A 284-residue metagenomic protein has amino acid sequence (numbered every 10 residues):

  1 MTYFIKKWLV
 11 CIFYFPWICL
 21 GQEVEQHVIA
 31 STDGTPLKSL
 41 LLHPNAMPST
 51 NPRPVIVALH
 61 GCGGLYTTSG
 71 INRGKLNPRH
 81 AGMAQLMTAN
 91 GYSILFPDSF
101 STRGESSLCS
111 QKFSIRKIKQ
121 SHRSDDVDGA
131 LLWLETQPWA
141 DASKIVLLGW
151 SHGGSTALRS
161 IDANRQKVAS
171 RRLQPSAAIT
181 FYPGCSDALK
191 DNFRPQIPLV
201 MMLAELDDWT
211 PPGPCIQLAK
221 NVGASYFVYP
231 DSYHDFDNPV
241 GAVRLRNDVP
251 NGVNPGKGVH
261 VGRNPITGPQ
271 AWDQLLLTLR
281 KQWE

Functional and structural regions predicted by a protein language model:
I12-G21: Hydrophobic h-region of N-terminal signal peptides that target proteins for export in Gram-negative bacteria
Q22-N51: N-terminal cap/lid segment of alpha/beta-hydrolase-fold proteins
P36-K38, P52-T136, V240-G241, R246-V261: Serine-hydrolase catalytic machinery in alpha/beta-hydrolase-like enzymes
L65, N72, I118-P195, D208: Primarily recognizes the serine-hydrolase "nucleophile elbow" in alpha/beta-hydrolase and SGNH/GDSL folds
P195, M201-L203: Short beta-strand/loop motif that positions the catalytic acidic residue of the alpha/beta-hydrolase fold
L206-T210, H234-D235: Acidic catalytic loop of the alpha/beta-hydrolase fold
T210-K220, G241: Short alpha-helix in the alpha/beta-hydrolase fold that links the catalytic acid
A224-E284: C-terminal catalytic histidine-bearing segment of alpha/beta-hydrolase fold enzymes
